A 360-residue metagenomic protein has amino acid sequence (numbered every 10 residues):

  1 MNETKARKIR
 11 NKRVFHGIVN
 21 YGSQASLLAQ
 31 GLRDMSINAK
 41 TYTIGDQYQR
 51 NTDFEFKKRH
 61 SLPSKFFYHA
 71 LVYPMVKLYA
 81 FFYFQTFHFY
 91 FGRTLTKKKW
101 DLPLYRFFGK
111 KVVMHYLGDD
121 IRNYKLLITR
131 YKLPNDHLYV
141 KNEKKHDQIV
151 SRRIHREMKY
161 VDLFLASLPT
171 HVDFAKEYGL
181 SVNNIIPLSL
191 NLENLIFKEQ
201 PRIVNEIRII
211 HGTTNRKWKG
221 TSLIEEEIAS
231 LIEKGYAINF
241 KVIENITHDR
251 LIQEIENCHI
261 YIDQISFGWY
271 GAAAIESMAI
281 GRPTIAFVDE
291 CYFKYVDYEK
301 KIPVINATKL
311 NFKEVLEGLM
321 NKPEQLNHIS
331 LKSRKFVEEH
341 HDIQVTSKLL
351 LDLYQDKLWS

Functional and structural regions predicted by a protein language model:
N11-I18, L78-K98, V113-M114, I260 (+1 more regions): Short N-terminal targeting/anchoring amphipathic segment
V14, N184-K219, E225: Conserved donor-binding/catalytic core segment of Leloir-type glycosyltransferases
T86-H88, Y105-V140, N183, P187: Active-site proximal beta-strand in glycosyltransferases
Y124, N142-N183, L192, E226: A short, active-site helix/loop in glycosyltransferases that binds the activated sugar's phosphate group
E256-W269, R282, K294: Acidic donor-binding loop of glycosyltransferase active sites
P283-E290: Short hydrophobic beta-strand element within catalytic cores of glycosyltransferases and related nucleotide-activated
K294-E317: Change "using UDP/GDP/dTDP sugars" to "using nucleotide sugars
N321-Q355: A charged, aromatic-enriched C-terminal amphipathic alpha-helix characteristic of glycosyltransferases across folds
